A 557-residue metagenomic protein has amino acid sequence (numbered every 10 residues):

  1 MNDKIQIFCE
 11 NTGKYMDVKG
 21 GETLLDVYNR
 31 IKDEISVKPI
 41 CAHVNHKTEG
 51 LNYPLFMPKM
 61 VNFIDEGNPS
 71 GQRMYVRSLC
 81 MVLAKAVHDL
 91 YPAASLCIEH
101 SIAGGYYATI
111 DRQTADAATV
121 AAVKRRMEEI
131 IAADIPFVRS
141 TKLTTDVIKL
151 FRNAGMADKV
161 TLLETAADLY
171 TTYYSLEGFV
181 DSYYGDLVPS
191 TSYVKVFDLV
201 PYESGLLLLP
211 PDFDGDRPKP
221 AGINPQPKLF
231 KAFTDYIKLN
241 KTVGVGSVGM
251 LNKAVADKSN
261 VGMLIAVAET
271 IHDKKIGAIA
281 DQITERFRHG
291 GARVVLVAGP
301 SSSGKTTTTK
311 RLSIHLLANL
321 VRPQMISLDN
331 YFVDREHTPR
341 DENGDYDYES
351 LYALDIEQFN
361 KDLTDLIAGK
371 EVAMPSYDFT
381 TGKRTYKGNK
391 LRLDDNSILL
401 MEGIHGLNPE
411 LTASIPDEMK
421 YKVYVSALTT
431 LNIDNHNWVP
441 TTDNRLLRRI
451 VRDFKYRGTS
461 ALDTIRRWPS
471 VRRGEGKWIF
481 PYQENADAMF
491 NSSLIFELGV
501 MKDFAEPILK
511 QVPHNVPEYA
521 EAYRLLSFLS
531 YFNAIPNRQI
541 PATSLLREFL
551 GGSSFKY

Functional and structural regions predicted by a protein language model:
Y53-F56, M60-Q72, S95-I279, I283-R286: Auxiliary tRNA-acceptor-end handling modules of aminoacyl-tRNA synthetases
F287, T412-Y557: Conserved NTP phosphate-binding and transfer environment spanning the P-loop NTPase/kinase superfamily
V295-V297: Hydrophobic anchor at the beta1->P-loop junction of P-loop NTPases
K305: Conserved lysine of the Walker
T308, L312: Hydrophobic positions on the alpha1 helix immediately C-terminal to the Walker A/P-loop
A318-E336: Short beta-strand-centered segment that lines the nucleotide-binding/catalytic pocket of NTP-utilizing
Q324, H337-T380: Conserved nucleotide-sensing/catalytic segment adjacent to the nucleotide-binding pocket in NTP-handling enzymes
F359-D417, W468-Y482: Glycine-rich phosphate-binding loop used to anchor ATP phosphates in small-molecule kinases, encompassing both
